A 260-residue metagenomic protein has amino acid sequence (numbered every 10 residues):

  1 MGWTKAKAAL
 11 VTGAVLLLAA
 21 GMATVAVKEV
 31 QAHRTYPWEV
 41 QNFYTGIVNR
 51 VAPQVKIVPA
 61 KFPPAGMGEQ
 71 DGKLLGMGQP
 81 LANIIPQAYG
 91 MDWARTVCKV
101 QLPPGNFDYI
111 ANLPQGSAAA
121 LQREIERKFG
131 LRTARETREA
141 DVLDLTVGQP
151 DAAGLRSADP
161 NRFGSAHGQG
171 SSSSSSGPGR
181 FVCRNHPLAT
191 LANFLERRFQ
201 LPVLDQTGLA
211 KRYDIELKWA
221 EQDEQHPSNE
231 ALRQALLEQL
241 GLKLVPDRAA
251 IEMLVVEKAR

Functional and structural regions predicted by a protein language model:
M1-E39: Hydrophobic topogenic segments
E29-R260: Beta-strand-rich assembly/attachment modules of structural machines
